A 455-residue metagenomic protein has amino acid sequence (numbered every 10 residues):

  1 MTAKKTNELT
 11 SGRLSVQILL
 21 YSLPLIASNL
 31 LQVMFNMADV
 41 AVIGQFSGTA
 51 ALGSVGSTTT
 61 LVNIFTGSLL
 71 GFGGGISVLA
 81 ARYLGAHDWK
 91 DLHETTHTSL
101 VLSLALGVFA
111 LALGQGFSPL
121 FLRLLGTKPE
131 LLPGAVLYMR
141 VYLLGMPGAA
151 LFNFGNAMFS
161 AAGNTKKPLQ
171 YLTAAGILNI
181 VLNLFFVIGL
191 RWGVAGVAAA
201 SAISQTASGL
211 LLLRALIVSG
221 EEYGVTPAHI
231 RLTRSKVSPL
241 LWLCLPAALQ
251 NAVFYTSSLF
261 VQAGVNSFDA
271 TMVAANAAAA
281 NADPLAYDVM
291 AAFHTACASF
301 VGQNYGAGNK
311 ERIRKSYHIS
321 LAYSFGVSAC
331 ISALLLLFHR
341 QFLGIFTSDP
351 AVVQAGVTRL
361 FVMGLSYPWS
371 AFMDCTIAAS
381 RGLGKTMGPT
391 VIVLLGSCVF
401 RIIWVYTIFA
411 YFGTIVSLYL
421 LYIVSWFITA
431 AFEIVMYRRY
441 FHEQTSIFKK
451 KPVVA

Functional and structural regions predicted by a protein language model:
M1-S22, A80-P147, G189-L245, V301-S366 (+1 more regions): Short alpha-helical transmembrane segments in multi-pass integral membrane proteins
L23, D39, I76, F117-S118 (+11 more regions): Hydrophobic/aromatic residues in alpha-helical transmembrane segments
L25-V78, Y142-A149, S238-N304, S324-I331 (+3 more regions): Transmembrane helix-bundle signature of multi-pass secondary active exporters and lipid flippases
M34-M37, F46-T49, Y83-A86, A161-A162 (+5 more regions): Helix-loop interface residues and adjacent transmembrane-helix termini in multi-pass membrane transporters, primarily
L52-A112, A149-P168, A275-F338, S370-V393 (+1 more regions): Small-residue-rich hydrophobic transmembrane alpha-helices
I64-G67, N179-N183, G209-L213, L285-D288 (+3 more regions): Hydrophobic transmembrane alpha-helices of multi-pass small-molecule transporters
G73, Y142-S160, P168-G176, V197-L212 (+4 more regions): Short runs within selected transmembrane alpha-helices of multi-pass transporters and secretion channels
